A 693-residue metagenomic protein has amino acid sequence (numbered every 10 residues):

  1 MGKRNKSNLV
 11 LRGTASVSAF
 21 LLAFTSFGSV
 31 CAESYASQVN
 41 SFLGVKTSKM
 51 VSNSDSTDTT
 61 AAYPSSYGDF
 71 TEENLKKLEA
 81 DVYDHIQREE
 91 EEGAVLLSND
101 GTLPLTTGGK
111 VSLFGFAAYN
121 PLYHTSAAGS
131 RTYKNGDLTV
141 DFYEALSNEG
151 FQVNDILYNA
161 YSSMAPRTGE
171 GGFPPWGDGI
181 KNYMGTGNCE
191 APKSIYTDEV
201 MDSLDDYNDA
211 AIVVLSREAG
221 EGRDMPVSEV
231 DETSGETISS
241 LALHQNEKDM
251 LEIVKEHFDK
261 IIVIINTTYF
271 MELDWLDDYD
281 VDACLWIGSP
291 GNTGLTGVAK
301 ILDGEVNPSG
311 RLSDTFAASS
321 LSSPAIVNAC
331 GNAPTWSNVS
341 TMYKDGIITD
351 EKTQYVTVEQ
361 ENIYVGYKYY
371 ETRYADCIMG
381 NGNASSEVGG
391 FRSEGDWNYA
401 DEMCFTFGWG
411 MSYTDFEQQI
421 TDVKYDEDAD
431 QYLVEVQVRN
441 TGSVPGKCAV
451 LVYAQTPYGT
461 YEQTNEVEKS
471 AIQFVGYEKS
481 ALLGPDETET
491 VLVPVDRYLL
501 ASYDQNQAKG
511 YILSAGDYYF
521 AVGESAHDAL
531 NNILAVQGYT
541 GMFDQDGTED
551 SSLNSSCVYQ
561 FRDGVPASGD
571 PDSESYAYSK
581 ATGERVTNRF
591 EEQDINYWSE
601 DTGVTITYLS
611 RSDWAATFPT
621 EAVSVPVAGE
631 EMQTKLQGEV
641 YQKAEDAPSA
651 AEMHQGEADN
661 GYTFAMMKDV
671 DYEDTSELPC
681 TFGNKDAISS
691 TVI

Functional and structural regions predicted by a protein language model:
M1-I693: C-terminal non-catalytic regions of proteins with extracellular/luminal or membrane-system context
